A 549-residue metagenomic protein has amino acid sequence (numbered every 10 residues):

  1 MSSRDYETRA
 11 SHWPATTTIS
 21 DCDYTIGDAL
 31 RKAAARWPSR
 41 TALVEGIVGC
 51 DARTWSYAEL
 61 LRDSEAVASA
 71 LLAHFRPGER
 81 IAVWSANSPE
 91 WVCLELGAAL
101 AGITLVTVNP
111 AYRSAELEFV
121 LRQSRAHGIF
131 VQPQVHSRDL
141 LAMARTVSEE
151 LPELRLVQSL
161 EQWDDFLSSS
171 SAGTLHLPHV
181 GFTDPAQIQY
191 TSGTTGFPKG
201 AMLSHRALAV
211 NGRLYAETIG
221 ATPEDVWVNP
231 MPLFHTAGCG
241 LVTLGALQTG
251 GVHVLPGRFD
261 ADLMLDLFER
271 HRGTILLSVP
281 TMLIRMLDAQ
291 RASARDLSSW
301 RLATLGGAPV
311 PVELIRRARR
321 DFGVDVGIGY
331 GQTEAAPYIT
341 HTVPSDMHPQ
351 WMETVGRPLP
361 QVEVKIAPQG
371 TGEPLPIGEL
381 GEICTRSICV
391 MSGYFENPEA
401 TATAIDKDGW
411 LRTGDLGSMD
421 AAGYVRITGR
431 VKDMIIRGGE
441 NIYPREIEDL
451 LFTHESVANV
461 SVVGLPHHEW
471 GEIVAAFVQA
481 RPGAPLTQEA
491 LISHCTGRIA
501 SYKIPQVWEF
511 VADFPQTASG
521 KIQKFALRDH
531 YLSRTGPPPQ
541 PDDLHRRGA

Functional and structural regions predicted by a protein language model:
D23, P38-T41, Q158, S171-Y190 (+2 more regions): Conserved pre-ATP/AMP-binding loop-to-beta segment of ANL
S39-F75, E79-L96, R113-E118, D165 (+2 more regions): Conserved AMP-binding/adenylate-forming core of the ANL superfamily
R53-A58, A186-V210: Conserved AMP-binding A3 loop
A73, I103-D165, P482-A484: Structural core segment of the AMP-binding/adenylate-forming
Y112-E118, R122, I129-V131, L276 (+7 more regions): AMP-binding/adenylate-forming catalytic core of the ANL superfamily
A209-V226, F234-I275, D288-R291: Conserved AMP-binding/adenylation subdomain of ANL enzymes
G273-S278, L287-Q350, E363: Gly/Ser/Thr-rich phosphate-binding loop
R357-Q361, T371-A404, I442: Conserved ATP/PPi-binding loop(s) of AMP-dependent carboxylate-activating enzymes
